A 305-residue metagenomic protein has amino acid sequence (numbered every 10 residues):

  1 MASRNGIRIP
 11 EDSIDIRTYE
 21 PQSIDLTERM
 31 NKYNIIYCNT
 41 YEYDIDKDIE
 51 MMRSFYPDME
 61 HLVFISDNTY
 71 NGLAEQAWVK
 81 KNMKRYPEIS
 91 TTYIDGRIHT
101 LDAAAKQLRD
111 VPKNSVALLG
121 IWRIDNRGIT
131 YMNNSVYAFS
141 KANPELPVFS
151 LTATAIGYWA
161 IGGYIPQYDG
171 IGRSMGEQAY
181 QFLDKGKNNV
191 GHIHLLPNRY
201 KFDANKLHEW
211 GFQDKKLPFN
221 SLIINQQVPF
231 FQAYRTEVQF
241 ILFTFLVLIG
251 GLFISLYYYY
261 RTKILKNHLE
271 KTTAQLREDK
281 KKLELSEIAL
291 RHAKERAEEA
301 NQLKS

Functional and structural regions predicted by a protein language model:
A2-R4, T40-Y43, I65-T69, D95-R97 (+1 more regions): Structural motif
G6-P10, R17-R29, Y37-M59, Q167-D184: Hydrophobic alpha-helical segments within soluble ligand-binding/sensing domains
E28-M83, H192-A204: An alpha-beta-alpha
Y33-I35, M59-H61, Y86-S90, P112-V116 (+1 more regions): Loop/turn elements at helix/coil->beta-strand transitions in domains of secreted/extracellular proteins
I94-D184: Membrane-proximal low-complexity regions enriched in glycine and acidic/polar residues
Q181-F243: Hinge/cleft segment of the Venus flytrap/periplasmic-binding protein
V228-E270: Alpha-helical transmembrane signal-anchor helices
F253, Y257-L303: Amphipathic alpha-helical coiled-coil "transmission" helices that mediate dimerization and conformational coupling
